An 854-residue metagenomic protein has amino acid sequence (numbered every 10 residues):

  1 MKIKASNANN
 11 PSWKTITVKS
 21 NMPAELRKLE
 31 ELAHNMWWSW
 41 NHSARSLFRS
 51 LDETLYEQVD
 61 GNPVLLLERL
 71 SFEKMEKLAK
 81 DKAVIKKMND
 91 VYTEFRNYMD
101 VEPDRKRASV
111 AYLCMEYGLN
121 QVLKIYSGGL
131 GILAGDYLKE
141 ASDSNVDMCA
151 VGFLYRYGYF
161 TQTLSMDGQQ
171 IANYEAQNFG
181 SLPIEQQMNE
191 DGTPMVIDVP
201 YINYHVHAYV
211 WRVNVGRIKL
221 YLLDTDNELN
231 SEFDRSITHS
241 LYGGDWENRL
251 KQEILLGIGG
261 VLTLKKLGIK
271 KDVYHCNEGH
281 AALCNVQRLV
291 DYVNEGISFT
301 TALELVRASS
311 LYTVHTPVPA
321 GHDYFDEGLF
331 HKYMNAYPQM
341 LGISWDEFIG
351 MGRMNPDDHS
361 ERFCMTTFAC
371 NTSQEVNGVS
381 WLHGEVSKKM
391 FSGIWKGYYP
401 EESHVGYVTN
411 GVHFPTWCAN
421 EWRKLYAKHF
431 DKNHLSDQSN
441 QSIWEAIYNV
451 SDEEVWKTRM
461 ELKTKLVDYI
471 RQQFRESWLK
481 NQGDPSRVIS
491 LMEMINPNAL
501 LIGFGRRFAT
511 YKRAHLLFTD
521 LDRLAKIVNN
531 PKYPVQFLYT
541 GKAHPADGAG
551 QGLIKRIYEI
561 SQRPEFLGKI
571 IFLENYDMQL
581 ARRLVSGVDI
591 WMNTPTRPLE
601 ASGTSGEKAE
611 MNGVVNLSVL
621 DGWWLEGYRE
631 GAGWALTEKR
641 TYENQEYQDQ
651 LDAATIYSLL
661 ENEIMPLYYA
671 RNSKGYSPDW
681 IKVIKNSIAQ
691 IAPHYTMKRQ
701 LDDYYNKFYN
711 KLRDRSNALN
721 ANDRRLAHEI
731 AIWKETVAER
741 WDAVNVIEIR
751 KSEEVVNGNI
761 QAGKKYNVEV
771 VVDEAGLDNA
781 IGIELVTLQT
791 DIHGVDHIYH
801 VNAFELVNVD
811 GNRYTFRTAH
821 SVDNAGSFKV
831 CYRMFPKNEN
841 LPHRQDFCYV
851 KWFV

Functional and structural regions predicted by a protein language model:
M1-V854: Catalytic cores of carbohydrate-active enzymes across secretory and cytosolic contexts
